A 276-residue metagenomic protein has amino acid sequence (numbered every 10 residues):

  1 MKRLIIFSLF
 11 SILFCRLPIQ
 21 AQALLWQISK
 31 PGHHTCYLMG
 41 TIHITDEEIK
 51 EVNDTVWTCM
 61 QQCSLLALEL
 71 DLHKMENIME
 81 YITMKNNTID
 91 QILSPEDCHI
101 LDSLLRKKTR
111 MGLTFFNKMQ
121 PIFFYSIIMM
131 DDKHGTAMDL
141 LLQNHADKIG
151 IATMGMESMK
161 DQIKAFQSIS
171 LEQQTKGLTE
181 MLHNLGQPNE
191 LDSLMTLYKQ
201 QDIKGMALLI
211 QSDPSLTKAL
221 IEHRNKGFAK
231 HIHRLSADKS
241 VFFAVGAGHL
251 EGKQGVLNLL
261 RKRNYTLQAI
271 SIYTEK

Functional and structural regions predicted by a protein language model:
M1-Q27: Bacterial Sec-dependent N-terminal signal peptides
L9, E48, K253: Active-site-proximal flexible loops/turns
L13-F14, V52, L257: Single-residue recognition of alpha-helix boundary sites
L17-Q20, I49, L220-N225: Short, solvent-exposed secondary-structure boundary motifs
Q22, S29-S212, L216: Structured, acidic catalytic/metal-binding patches in enzyme active sites
S215-K276: A cross-kingdom marker for long, charged
